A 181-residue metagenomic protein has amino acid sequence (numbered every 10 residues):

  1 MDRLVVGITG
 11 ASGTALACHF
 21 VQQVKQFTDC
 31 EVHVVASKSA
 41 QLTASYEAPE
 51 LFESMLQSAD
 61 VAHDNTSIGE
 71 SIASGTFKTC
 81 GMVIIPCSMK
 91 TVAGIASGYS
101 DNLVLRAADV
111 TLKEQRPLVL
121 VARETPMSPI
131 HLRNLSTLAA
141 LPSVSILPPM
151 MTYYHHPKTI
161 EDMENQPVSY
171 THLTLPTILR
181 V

Functional and structural regions predicted by a protein language model:
D2-S37: N-terminal phosphate-binding or glycine-rich loops at protein starts, especially the Walker A/P-loop of NTPases
V6, G13, D64, I84-I85: Redox-cofactor binding/interface segments in oxidoreductases and associated redox assembly factors
G10-G13, V83, L138, Y170: Buried hydrophobic positions in well-ordered alpha/beta secondary-structure cores of metabolic enzymes
V35-S37, N65, V121, P149: Generic beta-sheet signal
K38-L56: N-terminal beta-loop-helix "entrance" segment that forms/cooperates in small-molecule cofactor or anionic ligand
I68-R133: Helix-loop-strand module that forms the ligand-binding subsite of alpha/beta enzymes
K113-Q166: Short, glycine-/small-residue-rich phosphate/pyrophosphate-handling segment
T171-T177: Conserved small/polar residues in nucleotide/adenosyl-binding loops
